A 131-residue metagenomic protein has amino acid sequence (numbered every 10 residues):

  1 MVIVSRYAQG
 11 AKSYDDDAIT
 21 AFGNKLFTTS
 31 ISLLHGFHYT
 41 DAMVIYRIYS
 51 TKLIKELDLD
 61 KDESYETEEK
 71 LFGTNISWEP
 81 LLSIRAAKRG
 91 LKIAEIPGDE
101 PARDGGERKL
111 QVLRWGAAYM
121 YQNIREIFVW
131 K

Functional and structural regions predicted by a protein language model:
M1-K70, R103-Q111, M120, I124: Acceptor/aglycone-binding surface of glycosyltransferases and processive sugar-polymer synthases
R6-Y7, I76, G98: Histidine-centered beta-alpha loop that forms part of the nucleotide-sugar donor binding/catalytic region in diverse
G23, F27, E79-I84: A general structural signal for well-ordered alpha-helical segments in protein cores
F37, D60-K61, P80-P101: Catalytic donor-sugar/metal-binding loop of nucleotide-sugar-dependent glycosyltransferases
Y65-L82: Acidic donor-binding loop at a coil-to-helix junction in glycosyltransferase catalytic cores that engages
R85-K88, A118, Q122: Charged/polar positions on well-ordered alpha helices
I127-K131: A charged, well-structured terminal subsegment
